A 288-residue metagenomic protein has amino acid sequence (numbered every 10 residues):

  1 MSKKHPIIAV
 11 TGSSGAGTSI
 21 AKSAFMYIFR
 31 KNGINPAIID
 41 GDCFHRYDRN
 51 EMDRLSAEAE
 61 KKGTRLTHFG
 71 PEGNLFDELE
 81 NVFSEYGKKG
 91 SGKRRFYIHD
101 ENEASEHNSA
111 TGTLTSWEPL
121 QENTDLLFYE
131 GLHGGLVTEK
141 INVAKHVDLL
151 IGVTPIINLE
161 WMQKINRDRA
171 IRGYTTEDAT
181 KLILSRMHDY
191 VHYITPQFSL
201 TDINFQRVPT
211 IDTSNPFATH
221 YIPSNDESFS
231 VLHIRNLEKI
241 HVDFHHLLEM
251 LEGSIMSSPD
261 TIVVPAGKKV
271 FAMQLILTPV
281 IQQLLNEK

Functional and structural regions predicted by a protein language model:
S2-I8, T124: Pre-Walker A (Motif I) flank of P-loop NTPase domains
G12-S13: P-loop (Walker A) phosphate-binding loop of NTP-binding proteins
A16-G17: Conserved glycine(s) of the Walker
I20-A21, F25: Hydrophobic positions on the alpha1 helix immediately C-terminal to the Walker A/P-loop
I34-D40, F44-E103: Conserved nucleotide-sensing/catalytic segment adjacent to the nucleotide-binding pocket in NTP-handling enzymes
T113-E122, V143, I157-K288: C-terminal accessory "lid"/substrate-recognition subdomains
L136-I141: Conserved ATPase-coupling elements of RecA-like P-loop NTPase cores
